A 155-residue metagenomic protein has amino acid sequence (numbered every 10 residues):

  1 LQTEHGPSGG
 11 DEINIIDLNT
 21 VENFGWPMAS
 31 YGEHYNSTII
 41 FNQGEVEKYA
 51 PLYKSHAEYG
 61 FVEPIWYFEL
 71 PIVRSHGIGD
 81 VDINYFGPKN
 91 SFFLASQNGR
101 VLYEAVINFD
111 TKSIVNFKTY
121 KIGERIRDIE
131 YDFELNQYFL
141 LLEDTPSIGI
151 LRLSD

Functional and structural regions predicted by a protein language model:
L1-V115: Beta-propeller domain segments
L18, M28-Y31, I122, E143 (+1 more regions): Active-site donor-binding loop signature of nucleotide-sugar glycosyltransferases
R74, R100, R125-R127, R152: Arginine residue identity/basic-tract feature
F86-P88, E124, D144-P146: Generic structural signal for short, solvent-exposed loop/turn connectors between secondary structure elements
V106, K118-K121, R152: Ser/Thr- (and often Asn-) enriched beta-sheet segments in non-cytosolic proteins
K112-F133: Conserved blade-ending motifs and adjacent loop-strand segments that build the rim/top face of beta-propeller domains
E130-D155: Blade-level signature of beta-propeller repeat domains, shared across WD40, Kelch, NHL, RCC1 and BNR/Asp-box propellers
